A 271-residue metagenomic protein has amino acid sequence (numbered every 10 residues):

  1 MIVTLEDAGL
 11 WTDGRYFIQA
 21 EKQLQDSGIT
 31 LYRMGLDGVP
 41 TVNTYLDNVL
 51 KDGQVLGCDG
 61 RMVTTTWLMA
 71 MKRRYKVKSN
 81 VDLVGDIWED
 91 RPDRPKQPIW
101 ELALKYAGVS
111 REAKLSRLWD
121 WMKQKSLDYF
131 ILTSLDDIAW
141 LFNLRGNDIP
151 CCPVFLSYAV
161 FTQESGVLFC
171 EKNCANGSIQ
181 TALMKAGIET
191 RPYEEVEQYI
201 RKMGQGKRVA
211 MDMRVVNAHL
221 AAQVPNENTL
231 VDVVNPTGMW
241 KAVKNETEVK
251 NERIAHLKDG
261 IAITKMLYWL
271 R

Functional and structural regions predicted by a protein language model:
I2-R271: Active-site neighborhoods and metal-handling regions in enzymes and metal-associated proteins
